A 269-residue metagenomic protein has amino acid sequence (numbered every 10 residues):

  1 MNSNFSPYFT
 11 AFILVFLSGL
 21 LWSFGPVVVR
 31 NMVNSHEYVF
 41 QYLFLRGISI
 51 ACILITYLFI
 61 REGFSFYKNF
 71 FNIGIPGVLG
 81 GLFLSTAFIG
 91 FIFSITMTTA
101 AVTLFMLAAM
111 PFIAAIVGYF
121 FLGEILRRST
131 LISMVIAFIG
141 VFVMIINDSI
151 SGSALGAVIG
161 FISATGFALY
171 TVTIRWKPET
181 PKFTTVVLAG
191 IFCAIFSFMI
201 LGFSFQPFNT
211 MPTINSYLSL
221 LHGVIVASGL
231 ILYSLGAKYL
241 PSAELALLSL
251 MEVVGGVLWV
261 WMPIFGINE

Functional and structural regions predicted by a protein language model:
M1-L45, L82, S149-W176, I195: Glycine-/small-residue-enriched transmembrane alpha-helix faces in small-molecule transporters and effluxers
N2-N4, G47, I146-N147, L250-E269: C-terminal-most transmembrane helix of multi-pass membrane proteins
T10-S18, L58, S65-G90, L155-S163 (+2 more regions): Loop-to-transmembrane-helix transition segments
S23, V27, I55, G81 (+8 more regions): Hydrophobic/small/kink-forming positions within alpha-helical transmembrane segments of polytopic membrane proteins
S35-T86, I113-A114, G166-Y170, V187-F205: Transmembrane alpha-helices of multi-pass small-molecule transport proteins
L45, V102-A109, I174-A194, V226-M262: Helix-helix packing/entry segments at the starts of transmembrane helices
I53, F91-F93, M110-I132, V254-E269: C-terminal transmembrane-helix exit sites in multi-pass transporters
L54, L126-I146, T165, I191-S197: Hydrophobic transmembrane alpha-helices of multi-pass small-molecule transport proteins
